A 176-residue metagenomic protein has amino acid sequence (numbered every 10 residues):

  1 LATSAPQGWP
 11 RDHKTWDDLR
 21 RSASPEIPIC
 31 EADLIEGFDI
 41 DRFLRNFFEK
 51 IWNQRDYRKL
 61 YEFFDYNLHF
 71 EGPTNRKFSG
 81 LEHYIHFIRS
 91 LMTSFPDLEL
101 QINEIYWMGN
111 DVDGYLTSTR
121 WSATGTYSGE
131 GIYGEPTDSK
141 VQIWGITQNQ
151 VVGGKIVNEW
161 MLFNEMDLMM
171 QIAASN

Functional and structural regions predicted by a protein language model:
L1-N176: C-terminal and inter-domain tail/linker signature
